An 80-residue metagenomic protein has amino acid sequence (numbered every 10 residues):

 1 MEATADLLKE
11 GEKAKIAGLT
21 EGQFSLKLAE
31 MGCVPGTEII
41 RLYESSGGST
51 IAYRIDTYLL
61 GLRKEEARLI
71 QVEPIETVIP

Functional and structural regions predicted by a protein language model:
M1-E2, Q23-K27: Short alpha-helix capping/helix-loop boundary micro-motifs
E2-L7, E38, T50: Ubiquitin-like/PB1-type beta-grasp interaction modules and other compact soluble beta-rich domains
I16, I39-R41: Conserved hydrophobic positions within beta-strands
G18-G22: A structural micro-motif recognizing beta-strand termini and the immediately following turn/loop segments
G48, A52-P80: C-terminal structural segments of small proteins and small subunits
